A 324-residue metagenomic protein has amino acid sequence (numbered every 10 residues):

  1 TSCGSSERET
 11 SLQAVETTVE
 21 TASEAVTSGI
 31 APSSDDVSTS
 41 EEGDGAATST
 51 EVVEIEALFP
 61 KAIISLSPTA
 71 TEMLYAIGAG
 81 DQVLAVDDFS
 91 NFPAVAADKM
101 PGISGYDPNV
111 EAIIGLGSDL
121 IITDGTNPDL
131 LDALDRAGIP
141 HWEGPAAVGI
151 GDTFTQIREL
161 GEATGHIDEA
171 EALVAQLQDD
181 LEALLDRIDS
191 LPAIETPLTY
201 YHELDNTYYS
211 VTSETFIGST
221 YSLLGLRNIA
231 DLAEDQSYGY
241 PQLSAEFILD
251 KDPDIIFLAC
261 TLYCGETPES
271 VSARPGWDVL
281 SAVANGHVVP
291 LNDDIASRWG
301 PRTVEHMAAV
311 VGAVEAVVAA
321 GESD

Functional and structural regions predicted by a protein language model:
C3-T71, D168-Y201, D252, G312-D324: Bacterial Sec-exported substrate-binding components of ABC uptake systems
K61-A62, D129, D152-E162, E171 (+2 more regions): Structured C-terminal subdomain patch of bacterial secreted/periplasmic proteins
A62-T126, L226-I229: A short, structured surface patch at a secondary-structure boundary
D87-F92, S210-G239: Alpha-helical, coiled-coil/dimerization segments enriched in small aliphatic residues
P101-E111, E234-E246: Short helix-initiation/N-cap motifs at beta->coil->alpha
P108-T126, I139, S244-A259: Proline-aspartate-enriched helix->loop->beta-strand connector
D124-G125, E143-A147, L232, N292: Short beta->alpha connector loops at strand-helix junctions that form conserved, small/polar/Pro-enriched
D129, G144-E159, A163, I194-T220 (+1 more regions): Extracytoplasmic ligand-binding site segments that recognize negatively charged/polar headgroups
